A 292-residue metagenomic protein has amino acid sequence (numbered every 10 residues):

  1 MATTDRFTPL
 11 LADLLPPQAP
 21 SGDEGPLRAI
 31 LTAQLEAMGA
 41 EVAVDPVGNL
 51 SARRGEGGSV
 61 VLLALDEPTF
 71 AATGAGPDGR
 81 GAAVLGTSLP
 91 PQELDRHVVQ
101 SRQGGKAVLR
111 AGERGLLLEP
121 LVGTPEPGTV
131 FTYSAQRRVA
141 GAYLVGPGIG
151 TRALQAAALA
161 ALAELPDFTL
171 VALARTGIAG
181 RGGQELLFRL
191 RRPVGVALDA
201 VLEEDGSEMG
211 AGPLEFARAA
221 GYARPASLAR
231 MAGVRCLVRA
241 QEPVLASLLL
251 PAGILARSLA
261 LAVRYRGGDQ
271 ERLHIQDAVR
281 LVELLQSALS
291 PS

Functional and structural regions predicted by a protein language model:
M1-S292: N-terminal hydrophobic/helix-forming segments and targeting peptides
